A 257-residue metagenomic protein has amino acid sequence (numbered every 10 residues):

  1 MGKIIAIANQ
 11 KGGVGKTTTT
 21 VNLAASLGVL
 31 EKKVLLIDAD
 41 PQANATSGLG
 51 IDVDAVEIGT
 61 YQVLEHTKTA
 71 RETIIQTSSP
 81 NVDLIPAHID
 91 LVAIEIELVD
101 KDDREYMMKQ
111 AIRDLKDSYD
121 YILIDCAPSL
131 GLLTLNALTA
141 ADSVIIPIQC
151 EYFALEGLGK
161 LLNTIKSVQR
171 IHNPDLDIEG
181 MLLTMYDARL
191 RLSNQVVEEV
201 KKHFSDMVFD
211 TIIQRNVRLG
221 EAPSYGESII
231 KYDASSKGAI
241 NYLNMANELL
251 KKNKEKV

Functional and structural regions predicted by a protein language model:
M1-V257: P-loop NTP-binding core
